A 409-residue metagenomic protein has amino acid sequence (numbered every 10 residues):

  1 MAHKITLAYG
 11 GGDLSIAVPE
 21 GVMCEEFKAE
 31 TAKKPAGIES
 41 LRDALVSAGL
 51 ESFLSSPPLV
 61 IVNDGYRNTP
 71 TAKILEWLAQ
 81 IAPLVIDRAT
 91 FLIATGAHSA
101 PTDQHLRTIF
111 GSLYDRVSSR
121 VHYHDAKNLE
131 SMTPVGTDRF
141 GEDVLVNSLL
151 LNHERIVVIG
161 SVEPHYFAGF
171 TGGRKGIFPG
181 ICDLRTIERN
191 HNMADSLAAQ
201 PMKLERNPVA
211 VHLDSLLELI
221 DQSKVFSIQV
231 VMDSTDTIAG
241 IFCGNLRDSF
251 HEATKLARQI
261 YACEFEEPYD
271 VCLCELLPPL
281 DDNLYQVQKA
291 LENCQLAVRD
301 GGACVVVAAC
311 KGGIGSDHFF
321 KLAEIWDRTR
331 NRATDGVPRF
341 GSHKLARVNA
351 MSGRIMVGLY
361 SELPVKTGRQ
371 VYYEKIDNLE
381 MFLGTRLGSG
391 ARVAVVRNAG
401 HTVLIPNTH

Functional and structural regions predicted by a protein language model:
M1-D43: N-terminal amphipathic/basic leader segments beginning at the initiator methionine
L45-L59, P83-D87, D221-K224, C263-V271 (+2 more regions): Glycine-rich phosphate/diphosphate-binding loops that line cofactor/substrate pockets in enzymes
P57-N68, T90-G96, L273-E275: Short glycine-rich or small-residue beta-strand-to-loop segments that form or flank ligand, phosphate, metal/Fe-S
R67-F91, V287-A297: Histidine-anchored nucleotide/phosphate-binding helix
P101-F170: An acidic, phosphate/nucleotide-engaging active-site surface
N192-D233, D327-L363: Polyanion-binding loop/helix "lid" in catalytic or ligand-binding cores
Q200-P279: Membrane-embedded hairpin module used as a gating/binding unit in multi-pass transport and secretion proteins
V287-H409: C-terminal non-catalytic interaction/assembly regions of soluble proteins
